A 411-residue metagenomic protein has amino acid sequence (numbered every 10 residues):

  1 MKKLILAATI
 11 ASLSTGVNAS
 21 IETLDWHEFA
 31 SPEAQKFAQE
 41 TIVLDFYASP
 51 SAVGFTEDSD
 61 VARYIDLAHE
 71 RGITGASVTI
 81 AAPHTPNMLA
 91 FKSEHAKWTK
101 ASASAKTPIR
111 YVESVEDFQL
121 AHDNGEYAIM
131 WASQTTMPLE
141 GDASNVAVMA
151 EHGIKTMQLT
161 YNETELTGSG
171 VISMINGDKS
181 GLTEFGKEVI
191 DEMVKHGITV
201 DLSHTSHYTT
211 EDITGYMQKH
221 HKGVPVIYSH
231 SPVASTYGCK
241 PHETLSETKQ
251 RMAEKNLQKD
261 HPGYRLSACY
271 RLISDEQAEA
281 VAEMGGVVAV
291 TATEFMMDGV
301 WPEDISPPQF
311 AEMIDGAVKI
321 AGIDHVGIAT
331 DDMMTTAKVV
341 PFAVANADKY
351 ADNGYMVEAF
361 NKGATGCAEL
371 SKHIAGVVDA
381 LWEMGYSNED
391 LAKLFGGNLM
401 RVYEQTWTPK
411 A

Functional and structural regions predicted by a protein language model:
M1-A19: Gram-negative bacterial Sec-dependent N-terminal signal peptides
K3, N18, T41, G181-L182 (+1 more regions): Exposed regions on extracellular, virion, or secretory-pathway luminal proteins
S12, L182, A359-K362: Compositionally biased, low-complexity repeat tracts
S20-N176, K195, G215-K219, V226 (+3 more regions): N-terminal hydrophobic targeting/anchoring segments and the immediately downstream early-domain regions of hydrolases
S180-G215, H220, V224-S231: Loop-centered beta-sheet repeat module
